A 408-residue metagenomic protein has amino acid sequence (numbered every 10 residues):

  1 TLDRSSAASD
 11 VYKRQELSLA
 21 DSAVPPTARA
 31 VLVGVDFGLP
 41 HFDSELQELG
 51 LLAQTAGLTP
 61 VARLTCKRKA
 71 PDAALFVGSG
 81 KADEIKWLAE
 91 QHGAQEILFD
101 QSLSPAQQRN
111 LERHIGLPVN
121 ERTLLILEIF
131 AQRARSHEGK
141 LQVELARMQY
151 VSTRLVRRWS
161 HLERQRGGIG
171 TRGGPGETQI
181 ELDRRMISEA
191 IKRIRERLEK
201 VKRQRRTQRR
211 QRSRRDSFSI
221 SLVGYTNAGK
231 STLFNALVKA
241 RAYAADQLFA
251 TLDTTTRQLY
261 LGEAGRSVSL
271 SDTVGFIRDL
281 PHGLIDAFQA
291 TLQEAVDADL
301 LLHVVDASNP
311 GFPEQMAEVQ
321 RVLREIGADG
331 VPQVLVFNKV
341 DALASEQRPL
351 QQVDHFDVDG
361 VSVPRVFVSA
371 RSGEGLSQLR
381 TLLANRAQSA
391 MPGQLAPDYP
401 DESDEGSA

Functional and structural regions predicted by a protein language model:
T1-Y12: Single conserved hydrophobic/aromatic residue that forms the stacking wall/gate of nucleotide- or nucleobase-binding
R14-A20, A73-D83, V274-V296, S308-V322: Switch II of P-loop NTPase G domains
R14-G168, P175, L182: Switch/coupling subdomain of P-loop NTPase systems
T27, I169-E181, R185-E189, R193-R278 (+1 more regions): Conserved G1/Walker A P-loop phosphate-binding module
D36-P40, R68-A70, S102-P105, L124-L127 (+4 more regions): Conserved nucleotide-binding/hydrolysis micro-motifs of P-loop NTPases
L46, L52, P105-E112, G265 (+1 more regions): Conserved C-terminal guanine-recognition region of P-loop GTPase G domains, centered on the G4
L117-Q132, G139-K140, A146-G167, D341-A396: Canonical P-loop GTPase G-domain recognition
N385, D398-A408: Short, low-complexity, charge-dense intrinsically disordered segments
